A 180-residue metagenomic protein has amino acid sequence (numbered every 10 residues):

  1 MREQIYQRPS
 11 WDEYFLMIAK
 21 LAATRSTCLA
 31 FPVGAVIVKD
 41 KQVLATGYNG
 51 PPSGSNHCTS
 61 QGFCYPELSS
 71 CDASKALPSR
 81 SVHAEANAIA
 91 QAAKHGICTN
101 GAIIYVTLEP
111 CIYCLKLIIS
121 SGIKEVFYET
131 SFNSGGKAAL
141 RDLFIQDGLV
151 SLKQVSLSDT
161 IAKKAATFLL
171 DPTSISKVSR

Functional and structural regions predicted by a protein language model:
M1-R180: Zinc-dependent deaminase catalytic domain
